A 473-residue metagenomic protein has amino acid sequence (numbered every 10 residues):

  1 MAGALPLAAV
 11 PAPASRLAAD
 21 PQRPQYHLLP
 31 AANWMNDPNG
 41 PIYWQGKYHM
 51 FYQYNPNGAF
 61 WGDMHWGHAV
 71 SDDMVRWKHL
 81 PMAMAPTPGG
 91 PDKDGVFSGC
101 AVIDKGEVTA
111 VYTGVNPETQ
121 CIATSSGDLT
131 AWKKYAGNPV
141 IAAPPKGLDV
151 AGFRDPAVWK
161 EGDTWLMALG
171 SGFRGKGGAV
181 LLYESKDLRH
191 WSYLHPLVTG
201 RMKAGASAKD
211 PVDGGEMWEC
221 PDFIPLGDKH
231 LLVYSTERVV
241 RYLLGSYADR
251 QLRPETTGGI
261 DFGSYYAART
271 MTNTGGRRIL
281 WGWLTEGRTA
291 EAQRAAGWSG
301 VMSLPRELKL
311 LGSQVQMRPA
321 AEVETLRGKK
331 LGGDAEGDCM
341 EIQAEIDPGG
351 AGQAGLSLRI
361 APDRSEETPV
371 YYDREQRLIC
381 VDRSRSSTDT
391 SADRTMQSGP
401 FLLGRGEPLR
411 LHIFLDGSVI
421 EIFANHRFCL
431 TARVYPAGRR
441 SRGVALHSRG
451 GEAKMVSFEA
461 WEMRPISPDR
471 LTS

Functional and structural regions predicted by a protein language model:
M1-P13: N-terminal export signals
P13-N39, G58-W61, V75-I103, L129-K160 (+4 more regions): Surface loop/turn signatures of beta-propeller and other carbohydrate-active proteins
K47-M50, E107-A110, T164-M167, K229-L231 (+1 more regions): Entry beta-strands of beta-propeller and related beta-repeat scaffolds
N55-A59, V115-P117, G172-G175, R238-V239 (+1 more regions): Short glycine/acidic-enriched loop and turn motifs that connect beta-strands
W61-H65, P117-A123, K176-L181, V239-L244: Structural motif
S71, S125-S126, L182-S185, L308: Conserved Ser/Thr-centered positions that define the repeating blades of beta-propeller domains
T109-P139: Carboxylate/His-rich catalytic cores and anion/metal-binding grooves
R241, Y247-Y266, M271-S473: Beta-rich accessory regions
